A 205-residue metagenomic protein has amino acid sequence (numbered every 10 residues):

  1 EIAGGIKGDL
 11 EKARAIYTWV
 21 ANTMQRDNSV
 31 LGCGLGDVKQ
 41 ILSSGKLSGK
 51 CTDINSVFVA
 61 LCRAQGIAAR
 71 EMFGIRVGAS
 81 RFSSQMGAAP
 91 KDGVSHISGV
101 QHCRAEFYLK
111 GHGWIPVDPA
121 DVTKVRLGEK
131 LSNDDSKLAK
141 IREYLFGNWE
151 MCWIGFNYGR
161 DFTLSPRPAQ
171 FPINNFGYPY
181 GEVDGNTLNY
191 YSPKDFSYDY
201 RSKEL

Functional and structural regions predicted by a protein language model:
E1-I2: Acidic/histidine-rich, surface-exposed loop or edge segments in extracytoplasmic proteins
G5, D9-E11, W19-C103, K110 (+1 more regions): Active-site neighborhood of thiol-dependent amide/isopeptide-bond enzymes
I16: Acidic/charged, solvent-exposed loop-and-adjacent secondary-structure segments enriched in E/D, K/R, S/T, and G/P
A79-S83, G87-L205: Active-site rim recognition segments
